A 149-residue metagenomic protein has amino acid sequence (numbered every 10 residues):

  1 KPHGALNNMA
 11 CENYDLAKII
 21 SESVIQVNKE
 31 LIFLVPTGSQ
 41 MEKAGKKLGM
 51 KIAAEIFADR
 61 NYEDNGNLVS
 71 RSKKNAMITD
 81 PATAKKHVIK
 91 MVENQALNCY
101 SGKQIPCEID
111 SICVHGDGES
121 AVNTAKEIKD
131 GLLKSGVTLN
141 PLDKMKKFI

Functional and structural regions predicted by a protein language model:
K1-M9: N-terminal glycine-rich phosphate/adenylate-binding segment common to multiple enzyme folds
M9-E12, N28-T37: Catalytic beta/alpha-barrel core
N13-I19: Charged helix-capping and loop-helix junction motifs
K29-L31, M50, E108-D110: Short, well-ordered coil/turn segments that N-cap beta-strands
L31, N123-I149: C-terminal domain-boundary segment and adjacent tail
G38-A96: Active-site rim beta-loop-alpha module in soluble metabolic enzymes
Q95-E108, G136-M145: Flexible, glycine/charged-enriched surface loops at secondary-structure junctions
V114: Conserved, mostly hydrophobic/aromatic
